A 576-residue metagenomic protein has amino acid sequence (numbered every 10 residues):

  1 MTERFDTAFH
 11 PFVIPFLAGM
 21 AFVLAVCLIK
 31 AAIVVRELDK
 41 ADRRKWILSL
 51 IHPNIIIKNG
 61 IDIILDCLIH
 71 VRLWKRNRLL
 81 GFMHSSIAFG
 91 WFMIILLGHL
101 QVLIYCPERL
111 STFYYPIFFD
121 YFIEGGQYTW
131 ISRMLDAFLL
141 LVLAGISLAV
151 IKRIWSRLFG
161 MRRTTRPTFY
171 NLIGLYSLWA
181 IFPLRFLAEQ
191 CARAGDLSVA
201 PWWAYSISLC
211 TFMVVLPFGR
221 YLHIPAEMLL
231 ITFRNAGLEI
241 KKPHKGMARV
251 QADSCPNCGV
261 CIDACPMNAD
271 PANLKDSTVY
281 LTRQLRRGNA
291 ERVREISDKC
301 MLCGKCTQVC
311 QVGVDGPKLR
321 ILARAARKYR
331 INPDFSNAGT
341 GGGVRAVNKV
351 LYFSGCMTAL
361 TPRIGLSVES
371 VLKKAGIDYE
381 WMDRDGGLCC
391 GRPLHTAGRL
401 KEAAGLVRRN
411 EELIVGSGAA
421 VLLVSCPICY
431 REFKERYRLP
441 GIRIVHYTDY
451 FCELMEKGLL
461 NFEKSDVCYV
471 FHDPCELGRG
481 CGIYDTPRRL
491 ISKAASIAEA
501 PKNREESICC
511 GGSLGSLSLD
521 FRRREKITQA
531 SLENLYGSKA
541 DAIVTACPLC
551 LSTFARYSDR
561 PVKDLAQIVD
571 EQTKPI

Functional and structural regions predicted by a protein language model:
M1-G246, I262: Membrane-embedded alpha-helical bundles of multi-pass integral membrane proteins
F22, I29, D42-W46, L222-L238 (+3 more regions): Primarily the internal scaffold of c-type cytochrome electron-transfer domains, especially repeated/multiheme c-type
K75-F82, N268, D298, F335: Short coil/turn segments at secondary-structure boundaries
A180, L184-A188, A192-D196, I231 (+5 more regions): Iron-sulfur cluster-binding electron-transfer modules in prokaryotic oxidoreductases
M213-L216, N257, A264-C265, Q308-Q311: Conserved catalytic-core segments centered on acid/base and nucleophilic motifs
A236-G259, S277-L302, A530: Ferredoxin-like iron-sulfur electron-transfer modules
L302-G304, Q308: EF-hand and EF-hand-like Ca2+-sensor regions
